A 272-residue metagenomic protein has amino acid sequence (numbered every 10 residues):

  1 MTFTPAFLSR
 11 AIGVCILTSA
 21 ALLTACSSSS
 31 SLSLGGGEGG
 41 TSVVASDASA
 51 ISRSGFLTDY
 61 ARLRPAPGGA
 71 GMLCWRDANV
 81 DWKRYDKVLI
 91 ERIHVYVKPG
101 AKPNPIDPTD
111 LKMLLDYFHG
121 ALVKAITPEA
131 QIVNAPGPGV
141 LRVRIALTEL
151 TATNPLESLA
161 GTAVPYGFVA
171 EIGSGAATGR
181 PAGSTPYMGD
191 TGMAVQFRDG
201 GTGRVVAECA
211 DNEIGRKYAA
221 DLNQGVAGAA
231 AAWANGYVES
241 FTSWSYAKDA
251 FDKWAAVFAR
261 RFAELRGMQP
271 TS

Functional and structural regions predicted by a protein language model:
T2-C15: Bacterial N-terminal signal peptides that target proteins for export
L22-A25: C-terminal motif of bacterial Sec signal peptides marking the signal peptidase cleavage site
S27-V44, I51, L57-R76, T185-G192 (+1 more regions): C-terminal/domain-edge helix-coil "capping" segments
L32-G36, P128-A130, A135-T202, G228-A231: Surface-exposed short loop/turn segments
D81-A146: N-terminal segment of the mature soluble domain
V95, H119-Q131, A152, G215 (+1 more regions): Sec-exported extracytoplasmic/periplasmic mature domains
V97-K102, N154-L156, R216-D221: Short acidic/His/Gly/Ser-rich catalytic and metal-binding motifs that mark active-site loops of diverse hydrolases
A101-L114, Y166-A177, D221-S240: A solvent-exposed, charged loop/short amphipathic helix patch at secondary-structure junctions
